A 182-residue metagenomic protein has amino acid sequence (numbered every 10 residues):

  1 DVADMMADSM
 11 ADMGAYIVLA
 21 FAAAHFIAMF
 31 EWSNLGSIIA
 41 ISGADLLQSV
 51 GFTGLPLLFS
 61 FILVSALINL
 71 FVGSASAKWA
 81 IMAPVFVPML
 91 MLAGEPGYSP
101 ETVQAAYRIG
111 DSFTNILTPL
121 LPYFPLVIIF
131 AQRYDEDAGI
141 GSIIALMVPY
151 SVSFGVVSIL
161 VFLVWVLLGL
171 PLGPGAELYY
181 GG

Functional and structural regions predicted by a protein language model:
D1-I38: Core transmembrane alpha-helical segments of multi-pass membrane transporters/permeases
S9-M13, I17, L46, V50 (+3 more regions): Loop-to-transmembrane-helix entry motif
A20-A24, Q48-M89, E101-Q104: Hydrophobic alpha-helical transmembrane segments of multi-pass integral membrane proteins, predominantly secondary
A20-A28, L58-N69, Y150-L167: Hydrophobic core segments of alpha-helical transmembrane domains in multi-pass membrane transport and ion-translocation
A28-S37, I68-I81, T114-P122: Short helix-coil transition sites and intra-membrane helix breaks within transmembrane domains of multi-pass
I38-I41, S76-M91, L121-Y134: Re-entrant/interfacial helical elements at transmembrane boundaries that shape and gate the permeation pathway
L55, G94-A106, D135-L146: Membrane-interface alpha-helices at helix entry/exit sites of multi-pass transporters
D111-G182: Juxtamembrane and boundary regions of transmembrane helices in multi-pass small-molecule transporters and channels
